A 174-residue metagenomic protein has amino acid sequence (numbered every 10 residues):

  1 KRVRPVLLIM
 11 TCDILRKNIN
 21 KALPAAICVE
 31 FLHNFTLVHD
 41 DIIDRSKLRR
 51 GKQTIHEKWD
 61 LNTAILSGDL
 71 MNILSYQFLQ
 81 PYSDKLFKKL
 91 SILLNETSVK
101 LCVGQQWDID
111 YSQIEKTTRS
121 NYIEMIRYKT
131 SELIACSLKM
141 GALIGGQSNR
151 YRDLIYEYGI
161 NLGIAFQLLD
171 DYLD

Functional and structural regions predicted by a protein language model:
K1-D174: Mg2+-dependent prenyl diphosphate-binding active-site environment of isoprenoid biosynthetic enzymes
